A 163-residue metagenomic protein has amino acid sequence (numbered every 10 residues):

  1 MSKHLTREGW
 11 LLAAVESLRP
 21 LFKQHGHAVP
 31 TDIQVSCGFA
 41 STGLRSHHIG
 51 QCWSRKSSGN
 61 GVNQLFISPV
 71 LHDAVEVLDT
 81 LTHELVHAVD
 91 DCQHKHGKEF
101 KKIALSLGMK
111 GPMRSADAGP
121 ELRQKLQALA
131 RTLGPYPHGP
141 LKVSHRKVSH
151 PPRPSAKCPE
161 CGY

Functional and structural regions predicted by a protein language model:
M1-D73, C92-Y163: Metalloprotease/metallohydrolase-associated module, dominated by Zn2+-dependent proteases
L71, L78-D79: Winged helix-turn-helix DNA-binding recognition segment
D79-C92: Active-site recognition of the HExxH zinc-binding catalytic motif
